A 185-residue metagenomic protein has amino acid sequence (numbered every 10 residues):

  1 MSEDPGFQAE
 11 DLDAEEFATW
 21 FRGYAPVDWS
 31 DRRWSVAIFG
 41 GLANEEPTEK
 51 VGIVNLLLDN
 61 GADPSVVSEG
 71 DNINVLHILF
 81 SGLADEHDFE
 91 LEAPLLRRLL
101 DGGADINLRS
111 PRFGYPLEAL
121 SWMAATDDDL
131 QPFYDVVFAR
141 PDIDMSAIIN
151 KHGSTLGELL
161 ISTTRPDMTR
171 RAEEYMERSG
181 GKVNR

Functional and structural regions predicted by a protein language model:
S2-A9, V27-N44, V66-D85, R109-A124 (+1 more regions): Ankyrin-repeat boundary/"N-cap" motif
S2-D11, L130-R185: Ankyrin-repeat-protein effector appendages
A9-E16, K50-N55: Helix-turn-helix repeat elements of alpha-solenoid scaffolds
D13-G23, W34: Domain-start "cap" segments at the beginnings of catalytic or binding domains
T19-P26, I53-D63, A93-I106, F133-D144 (+1 more regions): Ankyrin repeat domain, specifically the short helix-to-loop turn at the C-terminus of the second helix of each repeat
D88: C-terminal catalytic core of tyrosine-transesterase DNA break-rejoin enzymes
M123-Q131: Intrinsically disordered, low-complexity segments enriched in Gly and acidic/Ser/Thr residues that form flexible
